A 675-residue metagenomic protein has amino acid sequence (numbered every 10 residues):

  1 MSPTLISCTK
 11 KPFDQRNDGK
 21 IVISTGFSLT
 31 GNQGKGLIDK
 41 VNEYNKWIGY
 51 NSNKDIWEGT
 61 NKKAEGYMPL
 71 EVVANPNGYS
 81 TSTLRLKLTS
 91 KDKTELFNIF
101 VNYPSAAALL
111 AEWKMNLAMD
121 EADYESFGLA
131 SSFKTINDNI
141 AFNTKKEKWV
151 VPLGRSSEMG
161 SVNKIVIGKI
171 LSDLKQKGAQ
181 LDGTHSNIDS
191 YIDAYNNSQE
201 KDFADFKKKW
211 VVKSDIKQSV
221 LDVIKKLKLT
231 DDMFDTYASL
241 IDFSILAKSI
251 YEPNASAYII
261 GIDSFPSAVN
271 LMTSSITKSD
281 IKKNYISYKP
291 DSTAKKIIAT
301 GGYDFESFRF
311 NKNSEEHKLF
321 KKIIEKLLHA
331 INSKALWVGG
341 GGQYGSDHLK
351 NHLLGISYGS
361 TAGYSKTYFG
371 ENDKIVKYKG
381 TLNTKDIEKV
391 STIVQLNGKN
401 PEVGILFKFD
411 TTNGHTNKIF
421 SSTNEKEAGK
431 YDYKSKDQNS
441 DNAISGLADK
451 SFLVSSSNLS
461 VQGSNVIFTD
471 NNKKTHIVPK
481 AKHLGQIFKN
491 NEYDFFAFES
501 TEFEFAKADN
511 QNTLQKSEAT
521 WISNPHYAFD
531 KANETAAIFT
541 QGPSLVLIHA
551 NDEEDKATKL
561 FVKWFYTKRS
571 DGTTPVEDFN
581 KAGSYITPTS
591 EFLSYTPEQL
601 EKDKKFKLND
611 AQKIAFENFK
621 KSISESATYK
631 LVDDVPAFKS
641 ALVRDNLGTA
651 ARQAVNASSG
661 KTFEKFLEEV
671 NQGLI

Functional and structural regions predicted by a protein language model:
M1-E112, Y124, Q672-I675: Conserved N-terminal structural module of periplasmic/extracytoplasmic solute-binding proteins
N77-A118, S131-W149, G160, D242-E252 (+2 more regions): Pocket-flanking alpha-helical
P104-K208, T513-K516, T520-N524: Hinge/lid segment of periplasmic solute-binding proteins
E147-L153, H185-E306, L354-G359: Extracytoplasmic/periplasmic solute-binding protein
G160-K164, F407-D410, G414-T423, D432-K434 (+2 more regions): A bilobed periplasmic-binding-protein/Venus flytrap-type ligand-binding module shared by bacterial periplasmic
Y237, I241-S244, L271-H348, A362-F496 (+2 more regions): Glycine-centered hinge/linker elements that transmit conformational signals in sensory and ligand-binding systems
H549, T567-I675: Conserved C-terminal helix/tail region of periplasmic/extracytoplasmic solute-binding proteins
A550-F565: Short amphipathic alpha-helical coupling segments at ligand-binding clamshell hinges and other catalytic/signaling
